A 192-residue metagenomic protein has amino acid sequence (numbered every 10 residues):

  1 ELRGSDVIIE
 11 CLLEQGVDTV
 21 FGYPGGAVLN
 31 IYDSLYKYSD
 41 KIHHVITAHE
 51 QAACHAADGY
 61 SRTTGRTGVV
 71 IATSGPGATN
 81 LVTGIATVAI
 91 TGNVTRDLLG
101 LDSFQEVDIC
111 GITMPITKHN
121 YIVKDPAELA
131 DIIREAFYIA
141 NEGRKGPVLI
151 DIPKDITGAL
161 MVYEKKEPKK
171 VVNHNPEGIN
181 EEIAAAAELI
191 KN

Functional and structural regions predicted by a protein language model:
E1-N192: N-terminal alpha/beta PP-like core and its mobile active-site loop of ThDP/TPP-dependent enzymes
